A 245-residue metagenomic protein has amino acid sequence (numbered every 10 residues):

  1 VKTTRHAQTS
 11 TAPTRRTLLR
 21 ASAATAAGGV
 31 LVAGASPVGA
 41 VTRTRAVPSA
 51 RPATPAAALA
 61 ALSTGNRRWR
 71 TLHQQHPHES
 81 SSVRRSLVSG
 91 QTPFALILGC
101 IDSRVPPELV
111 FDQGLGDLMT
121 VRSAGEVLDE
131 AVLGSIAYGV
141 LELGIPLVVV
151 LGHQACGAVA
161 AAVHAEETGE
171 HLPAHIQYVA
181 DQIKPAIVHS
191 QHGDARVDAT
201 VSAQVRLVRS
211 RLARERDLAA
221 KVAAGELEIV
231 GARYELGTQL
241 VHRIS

Functional and structural regions predicted by a protein language model:
V1-P13: N-terminal secretory signal peptides
L19-L31, T44-G90, G116, G125-I145 (+1 more regions): Divalent-metal-activated hydrolytic enzyme cores
A35-R43: Signal peptide processing junction and immediate N-terminal pro/mature segment of secreted/exported proteins
L98-C100, R122, V149-H153, V230-E235: Short beta-strand segments
I101-E126, A131: Active-site cofactor/substrate anionic-group-binding motifs, chiefly glycine- and Lys/Arg-rich phosphate-binding loops
S103-R104, H153-A158: Gly/Ser/Thr-rich loops at beta-strand to alpha-helix junctions that form or flank small-molecule/cofactor-binding
P107-E108, V159-A161: Short glycine-/acidic-enriched loop or helix-start segments at secondary-structure transitions that form or flank
